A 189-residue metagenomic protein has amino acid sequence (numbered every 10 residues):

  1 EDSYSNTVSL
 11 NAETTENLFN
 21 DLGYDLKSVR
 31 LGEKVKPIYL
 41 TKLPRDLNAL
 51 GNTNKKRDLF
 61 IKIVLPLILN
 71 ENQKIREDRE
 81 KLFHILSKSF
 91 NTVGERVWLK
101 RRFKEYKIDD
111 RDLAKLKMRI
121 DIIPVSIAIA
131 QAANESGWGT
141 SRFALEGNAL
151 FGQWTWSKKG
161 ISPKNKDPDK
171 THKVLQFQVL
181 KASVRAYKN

Functional and structural regions predicted by a protein language model:
E1-A130, N134-N189: Catalytic cores of secreted/periplasmic lytic hydrolases that degrade extracellular macromolecules
